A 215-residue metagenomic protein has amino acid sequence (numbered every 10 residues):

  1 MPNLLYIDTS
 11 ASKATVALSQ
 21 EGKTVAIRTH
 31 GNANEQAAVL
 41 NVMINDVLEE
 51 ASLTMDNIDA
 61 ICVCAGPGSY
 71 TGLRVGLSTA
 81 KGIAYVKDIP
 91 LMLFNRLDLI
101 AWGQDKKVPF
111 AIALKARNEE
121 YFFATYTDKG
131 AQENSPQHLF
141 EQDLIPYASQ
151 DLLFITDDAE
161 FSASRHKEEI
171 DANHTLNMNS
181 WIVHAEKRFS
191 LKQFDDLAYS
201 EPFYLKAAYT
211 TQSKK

Functional and structural regions predicted by a protein language model:
M1-V63, T175: N-terminal beta-alpha supersecondary unit
E21, L77-Y85, D128-Q132: A glycine- and small-aliphatic-rich helix-loop capping segment at beta-alpha/alpha-beta transitions that lines
K23, N32, P90-N177, S190 (+2 more regions): Surface "functional belts" at beta-alpha junctions
L40, I44-V47, A51, A101 (+2 more regions): Generic hydrophobic alpha-helical segments
V47-A51, V86, Q104, M178-F189: Stable alpha-helical structural segments in soluble proteins, enriched in small hydrophobic residues
A60-L91: DPxDG-like acidic metal-binding loop motif
